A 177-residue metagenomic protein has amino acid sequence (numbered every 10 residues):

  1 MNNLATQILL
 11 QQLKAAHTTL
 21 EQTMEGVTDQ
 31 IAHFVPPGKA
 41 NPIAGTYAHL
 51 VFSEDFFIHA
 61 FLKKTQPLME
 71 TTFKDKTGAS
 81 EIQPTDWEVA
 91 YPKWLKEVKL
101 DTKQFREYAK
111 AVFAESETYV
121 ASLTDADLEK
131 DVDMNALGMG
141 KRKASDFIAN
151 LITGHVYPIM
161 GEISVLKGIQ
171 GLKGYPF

Functional and structural regions predicted by a protein language model:
M1-Q12: Extreme N-terminal tail/first-helix region
L10-K14, E21, I31-E88, D131-F177: Short, contiguous alpha-helical
Q11-T18, S122-A126: An acidic intrinsically disordered interaction segment
L13, H17-L20, M24, A109-S116: Hydrophobic alpha-helical core bundles mediating ligand binding, dimerization, or RNAP-core interactions
M24, E54, F113-V120, M160: A structural signal for well-ordered alpha-helices, especially hydrophobic packing surfaces of coiled-coils
E25-T28, A121-T124, K167: A structural signal for long alpha-helical coiled-coils and helix-turn connectors that form the cytosolic signaling
S80-K130, F147-H155: Acidic/histidine-rich alpha-helical segments that form the ligand environment of transition-metal centers
